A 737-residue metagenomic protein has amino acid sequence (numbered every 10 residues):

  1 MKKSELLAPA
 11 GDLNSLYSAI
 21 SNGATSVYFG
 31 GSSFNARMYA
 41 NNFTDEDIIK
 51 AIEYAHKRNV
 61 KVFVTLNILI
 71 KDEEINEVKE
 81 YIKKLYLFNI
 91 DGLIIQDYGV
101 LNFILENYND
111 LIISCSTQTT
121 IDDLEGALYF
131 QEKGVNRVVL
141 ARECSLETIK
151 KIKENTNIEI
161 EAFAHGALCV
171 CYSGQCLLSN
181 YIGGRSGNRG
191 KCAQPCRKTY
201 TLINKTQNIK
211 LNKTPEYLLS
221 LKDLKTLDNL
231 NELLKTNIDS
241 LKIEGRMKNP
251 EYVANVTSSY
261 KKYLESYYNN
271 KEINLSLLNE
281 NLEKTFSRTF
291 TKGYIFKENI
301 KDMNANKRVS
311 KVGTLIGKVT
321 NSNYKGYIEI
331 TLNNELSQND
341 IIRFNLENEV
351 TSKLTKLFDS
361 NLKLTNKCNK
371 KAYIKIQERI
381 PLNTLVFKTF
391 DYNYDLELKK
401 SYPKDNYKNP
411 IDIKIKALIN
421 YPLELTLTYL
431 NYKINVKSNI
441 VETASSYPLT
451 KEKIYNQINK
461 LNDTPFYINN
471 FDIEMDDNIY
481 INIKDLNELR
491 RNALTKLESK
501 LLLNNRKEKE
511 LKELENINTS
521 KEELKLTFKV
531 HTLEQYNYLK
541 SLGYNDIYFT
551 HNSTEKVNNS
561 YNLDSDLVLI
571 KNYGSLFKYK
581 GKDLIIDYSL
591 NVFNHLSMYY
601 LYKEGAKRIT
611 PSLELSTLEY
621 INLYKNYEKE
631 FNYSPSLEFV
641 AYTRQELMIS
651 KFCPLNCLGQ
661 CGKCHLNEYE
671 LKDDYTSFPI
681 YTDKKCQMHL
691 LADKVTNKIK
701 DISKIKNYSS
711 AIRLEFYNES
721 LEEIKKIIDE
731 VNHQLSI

Functional and structural regions predicted by a protein language model:
K2-I121, E125, V139-S240, M247-I737: Active-site pocket-lining/capping segments in soluble small-molecule metabolic enzymes
